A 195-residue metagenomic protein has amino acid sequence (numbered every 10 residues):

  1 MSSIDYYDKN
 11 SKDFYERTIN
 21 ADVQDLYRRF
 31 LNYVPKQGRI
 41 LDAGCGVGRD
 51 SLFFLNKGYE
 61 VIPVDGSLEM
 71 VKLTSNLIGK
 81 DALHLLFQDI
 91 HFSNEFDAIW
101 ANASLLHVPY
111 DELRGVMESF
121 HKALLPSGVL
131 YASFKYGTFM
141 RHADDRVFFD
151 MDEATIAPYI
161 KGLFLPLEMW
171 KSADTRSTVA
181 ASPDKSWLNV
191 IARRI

Functional and structural regions predicted by a protein language model:
M1-P35: Conserved class I S-adenosyl-L-methionine
Q37-G46: Conserved class I S-adenosyl-L-methionine
V47-D89: Class I SAM-dependent methyltransferase SAM/SAH-binding core
Q88-I99: A short acidic, Gly/Pro-enriched loop at the edge of an enzyme's catalytic core that lines a small-molecule cofactor
R114-P126: A short glycine-rich, Lys/Arg-flanked "PGG" loop and its adjoining helix->strand segment in the class I
S127-F134: Conserved beta-strand signature within the Rossmann-like core of class I S-adenosyl-L-methionine
F139-T155, V179-A180: Acceptor-substrate binding/catalytic loop of class I
L165-R176: Conserved S-adenosyl-L-methionine
